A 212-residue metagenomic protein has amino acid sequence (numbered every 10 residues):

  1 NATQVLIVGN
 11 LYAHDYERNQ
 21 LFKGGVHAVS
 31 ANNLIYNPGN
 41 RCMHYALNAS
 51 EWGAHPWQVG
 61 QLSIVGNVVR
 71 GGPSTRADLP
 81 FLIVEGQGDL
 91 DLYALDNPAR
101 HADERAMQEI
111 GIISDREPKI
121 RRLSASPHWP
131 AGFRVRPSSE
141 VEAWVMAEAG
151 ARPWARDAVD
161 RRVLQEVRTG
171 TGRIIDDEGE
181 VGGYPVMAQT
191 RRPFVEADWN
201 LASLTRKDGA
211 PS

Functional and structural regions predicted by a protein language model:
N1, R18-G24, R41-P56, R76-G86 (+1 more regions): Glycine-rich beta-solenoid repeat tracts in large extracellular/virion proteins
N1-N19, V26-N40, V59-P73, L92-H101: Right-handed parallel beta-helix
T3, L11, L21, V26 (+6 more regions): Residue-level signal for the start and early helices of compact helical domains
I7, I35, I64-N67, I83 (+3 more regions): Weak global preference for isoleucine
N10, N33, M43-H44, P80-V84 (+2 more regions): Generic preference for hydrophobic/aromatic residues in regular secondary structure cores
P38-F81, E142-A143, A147-A158, Q165 (+1 more regions): Unusually extended, aromatic-enriched hydrophobic runs near protein termini
L95, A99-S212: C-terminal functional modules
